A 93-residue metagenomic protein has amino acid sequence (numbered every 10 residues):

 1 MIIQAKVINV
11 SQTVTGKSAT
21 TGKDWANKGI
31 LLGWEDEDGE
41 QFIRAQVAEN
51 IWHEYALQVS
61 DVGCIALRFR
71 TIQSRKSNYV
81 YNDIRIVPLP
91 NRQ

Functional and structural regions predicted by a protein language model:
M1-Q93: Single-stranded nucleic acid-binding surfaces, predominantly the OB-fold ssDNA-binding core
